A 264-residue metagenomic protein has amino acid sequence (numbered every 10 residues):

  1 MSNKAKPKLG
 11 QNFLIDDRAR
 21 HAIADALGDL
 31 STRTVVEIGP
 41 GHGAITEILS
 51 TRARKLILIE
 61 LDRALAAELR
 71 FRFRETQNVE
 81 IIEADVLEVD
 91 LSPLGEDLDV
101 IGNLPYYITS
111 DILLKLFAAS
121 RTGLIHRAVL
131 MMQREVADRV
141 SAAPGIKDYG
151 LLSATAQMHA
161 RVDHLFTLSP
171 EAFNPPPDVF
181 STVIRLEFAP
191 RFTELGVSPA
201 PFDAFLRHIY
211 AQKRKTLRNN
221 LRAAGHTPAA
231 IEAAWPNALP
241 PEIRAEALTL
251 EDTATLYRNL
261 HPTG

Functional and structural regions predicted by a protein language model:
M1-H208, E246, T255-N259, G264: Catalytic cores of RNA-modifying enzymes
F188, L206-G264: C-terminal lobe and adjacent flexible extensions of AdoMet/dcAdoMet transferase-like proteins
